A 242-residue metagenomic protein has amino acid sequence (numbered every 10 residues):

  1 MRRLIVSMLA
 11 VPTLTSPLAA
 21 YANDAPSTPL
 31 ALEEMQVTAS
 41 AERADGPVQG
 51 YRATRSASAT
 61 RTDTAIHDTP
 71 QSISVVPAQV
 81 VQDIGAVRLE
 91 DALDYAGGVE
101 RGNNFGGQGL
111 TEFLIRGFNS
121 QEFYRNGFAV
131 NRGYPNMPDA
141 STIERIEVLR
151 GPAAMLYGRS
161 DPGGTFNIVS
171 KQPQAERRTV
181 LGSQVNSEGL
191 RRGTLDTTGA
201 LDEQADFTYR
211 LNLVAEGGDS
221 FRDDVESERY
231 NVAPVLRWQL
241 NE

Functional and structural regions predicted by a protein language model:
M1-A31: Cleavable N-terminal targeting peptides that direct proteins into the secretory/outer-membrane pathway or into
E33-R177: Acidic, small-polar-rich N-terminal luminal/periplasmic segments of exported/outer-membrane proteins
R132, T142-E144, M155-V232, L240: Outer-membrane beta-barrel translocator/receptor signature
